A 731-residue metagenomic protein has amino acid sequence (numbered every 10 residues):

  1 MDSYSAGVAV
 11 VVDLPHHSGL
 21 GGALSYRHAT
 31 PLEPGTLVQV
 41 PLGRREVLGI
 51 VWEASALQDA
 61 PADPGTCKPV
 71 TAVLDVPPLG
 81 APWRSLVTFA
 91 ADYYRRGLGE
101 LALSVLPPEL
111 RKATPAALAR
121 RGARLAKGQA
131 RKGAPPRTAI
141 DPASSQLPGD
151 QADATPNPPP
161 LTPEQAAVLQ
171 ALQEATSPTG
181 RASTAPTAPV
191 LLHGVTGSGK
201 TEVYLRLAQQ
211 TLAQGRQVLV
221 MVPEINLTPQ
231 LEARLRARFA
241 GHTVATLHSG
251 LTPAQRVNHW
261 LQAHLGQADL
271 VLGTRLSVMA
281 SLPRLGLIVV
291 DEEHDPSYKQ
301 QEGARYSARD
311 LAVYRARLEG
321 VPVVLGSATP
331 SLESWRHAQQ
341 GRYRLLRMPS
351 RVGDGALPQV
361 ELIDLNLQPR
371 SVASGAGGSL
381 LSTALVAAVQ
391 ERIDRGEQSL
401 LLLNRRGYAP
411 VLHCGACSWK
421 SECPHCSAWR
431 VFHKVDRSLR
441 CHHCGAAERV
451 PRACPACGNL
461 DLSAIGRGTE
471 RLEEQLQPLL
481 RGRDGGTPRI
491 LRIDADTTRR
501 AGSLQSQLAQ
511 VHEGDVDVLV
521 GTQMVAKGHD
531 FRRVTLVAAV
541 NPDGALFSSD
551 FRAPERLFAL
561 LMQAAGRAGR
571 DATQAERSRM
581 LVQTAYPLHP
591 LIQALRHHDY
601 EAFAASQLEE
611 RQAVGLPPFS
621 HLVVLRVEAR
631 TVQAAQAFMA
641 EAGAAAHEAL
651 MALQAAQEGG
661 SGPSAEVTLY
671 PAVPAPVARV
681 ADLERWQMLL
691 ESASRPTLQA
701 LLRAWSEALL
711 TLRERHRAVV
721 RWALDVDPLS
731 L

Functional and structural regions predicted by a protein language model:
M1-S327, S334, Q339-G355, I393-D394 (+5 more regions): Accessory, non-ATPase domains that flank or precede helicase/AAA+ motor cores in DNA-metabolism machines
S5-G7, E33-P34, A384, A634-A652: A short, contiguous, amphipathic alpha-helix enriched in charged residues
R96-E100, R111, Q398, G485 (+5 more regions): Intrinsically disordered or highly flexible coil/loop and linker segments, enriched in small and charged/polar residues
N157, T162, P186-D269, G273-Q636 (+4 more regions): Inter-lobe coupling/hinge segments of SF2-like helicase ATPases
T487-L491, L650-A675, A718-V726: Short beta-strand elements
Y600-A602, S606-E609, A646-A652, R695 (+1 more regions): Surface-exposed amphipathic alpha-helical segments in non-transmembrane regions that serve as interaction surfaces
Y670, D682-L683: A C-terminal functional module that forms or caps the active site or interfaces directly with catalytic machinery
